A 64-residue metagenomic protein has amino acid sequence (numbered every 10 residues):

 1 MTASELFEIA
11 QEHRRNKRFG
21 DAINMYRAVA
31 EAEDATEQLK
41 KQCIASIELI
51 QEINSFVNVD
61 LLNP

Functional and structural regions predicted by a protein language model:
A32-D34, N54: Alpha-helical junction/boundary sensor with strong preference for TPR arrays
A45-P64: Alpha-helical linker/edge segments of TPR/alpha-solenoid repeat scaffolds and analogous pre-/post-domain helices
